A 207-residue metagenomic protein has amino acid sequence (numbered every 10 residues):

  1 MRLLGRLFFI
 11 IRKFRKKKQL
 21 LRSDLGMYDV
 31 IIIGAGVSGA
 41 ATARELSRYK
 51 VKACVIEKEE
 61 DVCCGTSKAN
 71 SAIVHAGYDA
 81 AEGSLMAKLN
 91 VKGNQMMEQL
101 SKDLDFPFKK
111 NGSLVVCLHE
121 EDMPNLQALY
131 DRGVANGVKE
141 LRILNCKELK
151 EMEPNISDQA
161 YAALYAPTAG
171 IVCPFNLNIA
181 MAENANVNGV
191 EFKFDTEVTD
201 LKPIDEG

Functional and structural regions predicted by a protein language model:
R2-V30, R48: Extreme N-terminal leader/targeting segments of oxidoreductases
Y28-V55: N-terminal Rossmann-like FAD-binding beta1-loop-alpha1 element of flavoenzymes
S47-A69: Glycine-rich FAD pyrophosphate-binding loop
V51, V138, V190: Short phosphate-binding/catalytic loops that engage adenosine nucleotides
E57, K110, N145, F194-T196: Short loop/edge segments at beta-strand edges and connector loops that shape dinucleotide/nucleotide cofactor-binding
A72-M152, Y161: Dinucleotide-binding Rossmann-like beta1-alpha1 core, especially the glycine-rich loop that anchors the ADP
L164-G207: Helical element adjacent to the flavin cofactor pocket in flavoenzyme catalytic cores
